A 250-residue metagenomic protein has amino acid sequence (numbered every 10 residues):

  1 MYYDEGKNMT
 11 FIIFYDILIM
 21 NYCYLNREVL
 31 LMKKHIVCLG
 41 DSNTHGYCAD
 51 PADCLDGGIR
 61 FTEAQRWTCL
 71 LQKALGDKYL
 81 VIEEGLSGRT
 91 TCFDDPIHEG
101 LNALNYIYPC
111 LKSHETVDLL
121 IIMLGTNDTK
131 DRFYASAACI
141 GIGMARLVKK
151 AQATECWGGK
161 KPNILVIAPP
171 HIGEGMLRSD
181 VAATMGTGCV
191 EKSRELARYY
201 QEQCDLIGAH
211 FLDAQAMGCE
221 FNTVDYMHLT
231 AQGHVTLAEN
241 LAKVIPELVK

Functional and structural regions predicted by a protein language model:
G6-K7, F11-L31: Short, Lys/Arg-enriched N-terminal segments with co-localized hydrophobic residues within the first ~10-30 amino acids
L31-G85, C92-P96, P109-H114, L120 (+1 more regions): Serine-esterase "nucleophile elbow" of acetyl-processing enzymes
G46, R89-T91, E174, F221: Generic structural signal for helix capping and beta-alpha/helix-loop junctions
D77, L101-K250: Alpha-helical cap/lid subdomain in secreted, periplasmic, or secretory-pathway luminal O-acyl-processing enzymes
G85-S87, M217: Residue-level "edge-of-site" marker
R89-F93, T129-D131: Short active-site-adjacent helix-start/loop capping segments
